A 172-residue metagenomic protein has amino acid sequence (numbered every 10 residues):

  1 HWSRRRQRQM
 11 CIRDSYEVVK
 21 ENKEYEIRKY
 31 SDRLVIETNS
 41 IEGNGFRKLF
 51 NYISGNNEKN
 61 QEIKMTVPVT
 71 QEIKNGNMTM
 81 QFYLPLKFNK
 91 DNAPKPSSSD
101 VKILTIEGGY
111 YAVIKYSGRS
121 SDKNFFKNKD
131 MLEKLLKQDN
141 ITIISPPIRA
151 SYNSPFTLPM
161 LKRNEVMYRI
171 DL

Functional and structural regions predicted by a protein language model:
H1-I12: Single conserved hydrophobic/aromatic residue that forms the stacking wall/gate of nucleotide- or nucleobase-binding
R13-K102, I106-Y110, M131: Cell wall/extracellular polymer interaction/catalysis modules
T38-E42, Y116-G118, I170: Short beta-strand-to-loop capping motifs
E42-F46, G118-K129, P159: Solvent-exposed, acidic/flexible segments
L49, I53, K123-P146: Long, well-ordered alpha-helical scaffolding segments within enzyme catalytic domains, especially pronounced
N60-V67, I141-R149: A short coil-to-beta-strand element that immediately follows conserved catalytic motifs
P146-K162: Beta-rich nucleic-acid/ligand-interaction surfaces
E165-L172: Long, intrinsically disordered, low-complexity Ser/Thr/Pro-rich regulatory/activation regions of nuclear proteins
